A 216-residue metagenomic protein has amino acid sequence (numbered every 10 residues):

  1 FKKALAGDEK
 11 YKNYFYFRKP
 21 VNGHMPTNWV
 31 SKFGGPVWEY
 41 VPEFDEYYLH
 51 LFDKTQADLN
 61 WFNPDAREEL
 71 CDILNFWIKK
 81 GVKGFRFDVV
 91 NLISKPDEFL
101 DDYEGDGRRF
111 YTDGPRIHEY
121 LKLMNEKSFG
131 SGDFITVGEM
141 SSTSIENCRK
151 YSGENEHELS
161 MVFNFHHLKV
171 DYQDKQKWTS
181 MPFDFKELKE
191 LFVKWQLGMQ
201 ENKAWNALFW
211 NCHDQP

Functional and structural regions predicted by a protein language model:
F1-N28, L121, N125-P216: Conserved alpha/beta catalytic core and glycan-binding cleft of carbohydrate-active enzymes
F1-N75, K79, L92-S144, E154: Acidic/aromatic-lined carbohydrate-recognition and catalytic surfaces of CAZymes acting on diverse glycans
F85-F87: Hydrophobic residues within beta-strands of alpha/beta enzymes
